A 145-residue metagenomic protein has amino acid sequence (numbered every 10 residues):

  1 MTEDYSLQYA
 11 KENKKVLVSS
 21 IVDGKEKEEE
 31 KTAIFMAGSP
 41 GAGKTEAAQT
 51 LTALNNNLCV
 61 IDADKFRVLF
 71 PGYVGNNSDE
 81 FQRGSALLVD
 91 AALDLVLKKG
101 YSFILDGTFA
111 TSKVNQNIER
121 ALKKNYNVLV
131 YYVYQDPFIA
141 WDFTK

Functional and structural regions predicted by a protein language model:
M1-E26: N-terminal pre-Walker A segment at the start of P-loop NTPase domains
D23-K31, V96-L97: Phosphate-binding P-loop
I34-F35: Short hydrophobic/aromatic beta-strand immediately N-terminal to the Walker A/P-loop
S39-P40: The conserved Walker
K44: Conserved lysine of the Walker
A48-Y101: Conserved substrate/cofactor phosphate-moiety recognition/catalytic segment in nucleotide-dependent phosphotransferases
K99-F103, N127-L129: Loop/turn-to-beta-strand initiation segments
F109-K145: Replace "adjacent to P-loop NTPase cores in ATP/GTP-dependent enzymes" with "adjacent to NTP-binding cores
